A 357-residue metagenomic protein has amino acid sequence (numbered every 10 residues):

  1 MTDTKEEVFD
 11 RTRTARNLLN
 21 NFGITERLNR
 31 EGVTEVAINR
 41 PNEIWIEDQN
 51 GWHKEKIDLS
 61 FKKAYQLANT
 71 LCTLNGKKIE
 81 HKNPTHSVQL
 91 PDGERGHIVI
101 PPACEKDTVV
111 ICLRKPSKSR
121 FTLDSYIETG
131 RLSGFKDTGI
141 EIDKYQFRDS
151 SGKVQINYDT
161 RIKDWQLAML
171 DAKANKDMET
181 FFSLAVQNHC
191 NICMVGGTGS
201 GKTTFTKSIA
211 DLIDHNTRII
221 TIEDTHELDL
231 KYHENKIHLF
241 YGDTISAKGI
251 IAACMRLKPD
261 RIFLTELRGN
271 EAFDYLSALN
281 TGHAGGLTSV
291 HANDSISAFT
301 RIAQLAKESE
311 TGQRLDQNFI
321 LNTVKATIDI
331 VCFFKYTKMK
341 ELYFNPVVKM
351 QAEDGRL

Functional and structural regions predicted by a protein language model:
M1-R95: N-terminal accessory targeting/assembly segments
V36, I98, H283, I328: Residue-level signature of catalytic and energy-coupling elements of molecular machines, predominantly ATP/GTP-dependent
R40, D48, L90-D92, I100-P102 (+4 more regions): Flexible glycine-/small-residue-rich
W52, E94, P102-K106, S117-S119 (+6 more regions): Conserved nucleotide-binding/hydrolysis micro-motifs of P-loop NTPases
K56-D58, T73-Q187: P-loop NTP-binding catalytic core
D171, N175, E179, S183-L184 (+3 more regions): Switch/coupling sub-region of P-loop NTPases
K202: Conserved lysine of the Walker
N322-L357: Conserved P-loop NTPase
